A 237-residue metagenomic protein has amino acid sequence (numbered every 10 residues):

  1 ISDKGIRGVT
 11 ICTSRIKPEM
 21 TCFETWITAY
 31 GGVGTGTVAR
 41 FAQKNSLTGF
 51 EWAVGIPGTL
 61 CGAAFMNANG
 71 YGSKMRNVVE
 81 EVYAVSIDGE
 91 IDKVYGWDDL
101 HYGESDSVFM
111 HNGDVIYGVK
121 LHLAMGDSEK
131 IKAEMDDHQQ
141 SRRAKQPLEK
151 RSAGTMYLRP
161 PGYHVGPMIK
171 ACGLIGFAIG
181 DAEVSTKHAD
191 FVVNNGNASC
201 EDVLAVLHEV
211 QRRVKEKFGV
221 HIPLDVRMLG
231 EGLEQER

Functional and structural regions predicted by a protein language model:
I1-L60: Anion-binding (especially nucleotide phosphate/pyrophosphate-binding) glycine-rich loop and adjoining beta-alpha core
I1-P18, F65-W97, H111-G118: Structural signature of FAD isoalloxazine-binding scaffolds in flavoprotein oxidoreductases
V9, V33, I56-A63, S73 (+4 more regions): Gly/Ser/Thr-rich helix-start
A29, C61-M66, Y71-G72, L123: Core subunits and conserved enzymes of cellular information-processing and envelope-translocation systems across
A39-A42, F50-V54, N67-K74, V82 (+2 more regions): A generic local secondary-structure boundary/capping motif
V85-H208, R212-R213, K217-R237: Phosphate/pyrophosphate- and phosphate-bearing ligand-binding catalytic cores of soluble enzymes
